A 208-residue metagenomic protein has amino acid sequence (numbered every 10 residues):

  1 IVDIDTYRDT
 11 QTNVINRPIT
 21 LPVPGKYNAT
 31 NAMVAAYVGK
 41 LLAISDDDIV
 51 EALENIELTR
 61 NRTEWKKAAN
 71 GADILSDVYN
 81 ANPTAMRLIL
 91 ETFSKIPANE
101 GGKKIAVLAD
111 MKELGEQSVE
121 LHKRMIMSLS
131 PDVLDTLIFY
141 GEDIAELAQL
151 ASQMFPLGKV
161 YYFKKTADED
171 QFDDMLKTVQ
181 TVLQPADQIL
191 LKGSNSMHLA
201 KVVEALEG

Functional and structural regions predicted by a protein language model:
I1-N16, T59-R60: Extended acidic/charged loop-beta regions that coordinate divalent cations and stabilize anionic phosphate/carboxylate
T20-L21: Histidine-centered acyl-transfer/condensation active-site motif and its immediate structural neighborhood
P24-T30, V34-G208: ATP-dependent carboxylate-amine ligase
